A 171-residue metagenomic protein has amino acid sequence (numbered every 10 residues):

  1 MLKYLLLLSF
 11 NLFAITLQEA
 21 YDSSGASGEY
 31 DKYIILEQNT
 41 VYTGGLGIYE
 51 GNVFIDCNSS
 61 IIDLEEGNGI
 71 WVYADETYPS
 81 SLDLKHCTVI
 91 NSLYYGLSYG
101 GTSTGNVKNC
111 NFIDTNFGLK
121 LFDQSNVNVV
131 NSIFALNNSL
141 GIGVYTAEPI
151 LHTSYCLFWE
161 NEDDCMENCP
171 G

Functional and structural regions predicted by a protein language model:
L2-F13: Sec-dependent N-terminal signal peptides
I15-G171: Extracellular beta-rich repeat passengers
